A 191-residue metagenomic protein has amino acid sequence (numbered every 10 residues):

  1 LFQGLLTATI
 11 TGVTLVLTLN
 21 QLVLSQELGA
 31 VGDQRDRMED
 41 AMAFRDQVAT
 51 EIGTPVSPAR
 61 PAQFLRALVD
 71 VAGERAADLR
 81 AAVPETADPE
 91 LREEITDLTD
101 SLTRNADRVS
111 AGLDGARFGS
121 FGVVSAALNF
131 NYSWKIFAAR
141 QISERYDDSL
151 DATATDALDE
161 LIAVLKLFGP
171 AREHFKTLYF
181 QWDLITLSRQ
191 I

Functional and structural regions predicted by a protein language model:
L1-L6, V16-L19, F175-I191: Alpha-helical transmembrane anchor segments
L1-T50, T54: N-terminal juxtamembrane/topogenic regions of multi-pass membrane proteins
A30, D40, F44-Q47, T96-D97 (+2 more regions): Short alpha-helical interface elements
Q34-L79, V83-P84: Soluble N-terminal domains of membrane-associated systems
A62-Y179: Structured inter-helical modules in multipass membrane proteins
